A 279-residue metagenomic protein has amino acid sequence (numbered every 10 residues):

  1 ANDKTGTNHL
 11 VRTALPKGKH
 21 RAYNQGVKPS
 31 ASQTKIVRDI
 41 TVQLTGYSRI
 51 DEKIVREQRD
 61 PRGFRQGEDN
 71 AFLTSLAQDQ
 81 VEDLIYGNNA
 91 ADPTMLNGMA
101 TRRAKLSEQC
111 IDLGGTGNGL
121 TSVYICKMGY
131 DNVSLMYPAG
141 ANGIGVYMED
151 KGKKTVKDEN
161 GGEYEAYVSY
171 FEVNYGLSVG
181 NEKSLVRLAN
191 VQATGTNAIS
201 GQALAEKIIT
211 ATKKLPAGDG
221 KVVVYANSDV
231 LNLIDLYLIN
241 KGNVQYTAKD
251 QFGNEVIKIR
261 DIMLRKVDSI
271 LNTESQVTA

Functional and structural regions predicted by a protein language model:
D3-T13, Q33-A279: Core alpha/beta structural scaffold of self-assembling particle/tube/pore-forming proteins
N8-V27: N-terminal, Lys/Arg-enriched amphipathic/low-complexity engagement segments that precede the first folded domain
